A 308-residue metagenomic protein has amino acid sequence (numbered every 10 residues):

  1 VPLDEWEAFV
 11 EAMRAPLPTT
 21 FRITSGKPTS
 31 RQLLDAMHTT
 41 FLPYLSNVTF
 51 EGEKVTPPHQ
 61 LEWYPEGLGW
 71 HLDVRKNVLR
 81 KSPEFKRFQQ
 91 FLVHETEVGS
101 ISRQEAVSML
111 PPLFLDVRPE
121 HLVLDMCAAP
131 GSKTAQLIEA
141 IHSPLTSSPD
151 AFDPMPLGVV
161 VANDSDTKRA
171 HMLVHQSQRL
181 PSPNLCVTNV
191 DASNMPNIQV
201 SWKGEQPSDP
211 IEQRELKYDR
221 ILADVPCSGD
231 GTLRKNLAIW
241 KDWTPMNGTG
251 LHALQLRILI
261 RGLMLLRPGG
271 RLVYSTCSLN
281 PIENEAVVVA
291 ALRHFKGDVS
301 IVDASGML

Functional and structural regions predicted by a protein language model:
V1-L308: S-adenosylmethionine
